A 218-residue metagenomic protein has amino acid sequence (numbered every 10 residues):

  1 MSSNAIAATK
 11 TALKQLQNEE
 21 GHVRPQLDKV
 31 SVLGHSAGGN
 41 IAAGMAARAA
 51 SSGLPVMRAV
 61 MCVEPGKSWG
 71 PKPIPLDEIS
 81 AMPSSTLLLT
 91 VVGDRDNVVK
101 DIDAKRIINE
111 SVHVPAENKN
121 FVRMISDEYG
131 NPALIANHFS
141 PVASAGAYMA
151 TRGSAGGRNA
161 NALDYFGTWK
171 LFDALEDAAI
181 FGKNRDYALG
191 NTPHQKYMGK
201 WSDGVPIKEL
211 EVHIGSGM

Functional and structural regions predicted by a protein language model:
M1-A8, I41, D103-A104, T168 (+1 more regions): Stable alpha-helical elements in mature extracytoplasmic
S2-A37: Gly/Ser-rich "nucleophile elbow"/oxyanion-hole loop immediately N-terminal to the catalytic nucleophile in hydrolases
K10-L13, G39-S52: Short glycine-enriched nucleophile-adjacent loop and the immediately C-terminal alpha-helix near the catalytic center
Q17-E20, A47, I74-E78: A generic local structural motif
G21-D28, S52-V56, P115-A116: Short helix-terminating capping/connector loops at secondary-structure junctions
L54-N131: The feature captures the conserved acid-bearing segment of alpha/beta-hydrolase catalytic domains
I108-M218: C-terminal catalytic-base region of ester-bond hydrolases, centering on the histidine of the charge-relay
